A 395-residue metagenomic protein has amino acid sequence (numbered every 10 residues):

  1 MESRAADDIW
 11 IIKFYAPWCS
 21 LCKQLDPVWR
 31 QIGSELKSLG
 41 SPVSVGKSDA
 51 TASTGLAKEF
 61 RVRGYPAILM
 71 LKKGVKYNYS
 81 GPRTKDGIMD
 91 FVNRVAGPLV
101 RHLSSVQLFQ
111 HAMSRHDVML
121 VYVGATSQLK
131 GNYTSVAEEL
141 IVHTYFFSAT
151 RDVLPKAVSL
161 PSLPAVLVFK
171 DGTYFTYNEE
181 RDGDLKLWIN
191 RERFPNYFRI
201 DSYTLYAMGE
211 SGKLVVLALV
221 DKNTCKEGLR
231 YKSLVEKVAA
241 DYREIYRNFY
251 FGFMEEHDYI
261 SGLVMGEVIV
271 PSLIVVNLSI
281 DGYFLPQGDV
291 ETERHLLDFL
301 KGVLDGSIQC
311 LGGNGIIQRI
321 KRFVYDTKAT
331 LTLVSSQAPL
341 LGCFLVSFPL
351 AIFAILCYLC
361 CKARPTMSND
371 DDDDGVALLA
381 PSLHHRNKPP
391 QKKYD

Functional and structural regions predicted by a protein language model:
M1-D395: ER-lumen resident redox/N-glycosylation machinery signature
